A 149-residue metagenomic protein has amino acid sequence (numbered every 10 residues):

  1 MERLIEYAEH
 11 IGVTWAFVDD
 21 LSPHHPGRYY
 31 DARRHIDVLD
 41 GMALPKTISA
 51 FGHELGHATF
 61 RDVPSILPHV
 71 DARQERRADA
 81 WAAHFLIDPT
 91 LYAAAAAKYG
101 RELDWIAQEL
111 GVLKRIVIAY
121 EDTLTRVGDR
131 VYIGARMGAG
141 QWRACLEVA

Functional and structural regions predicted by a protein language model:
M1-A149: Active-site hotspot residues in diverse enzymes, especially metal/ion-binding acidic/histidine motifs
